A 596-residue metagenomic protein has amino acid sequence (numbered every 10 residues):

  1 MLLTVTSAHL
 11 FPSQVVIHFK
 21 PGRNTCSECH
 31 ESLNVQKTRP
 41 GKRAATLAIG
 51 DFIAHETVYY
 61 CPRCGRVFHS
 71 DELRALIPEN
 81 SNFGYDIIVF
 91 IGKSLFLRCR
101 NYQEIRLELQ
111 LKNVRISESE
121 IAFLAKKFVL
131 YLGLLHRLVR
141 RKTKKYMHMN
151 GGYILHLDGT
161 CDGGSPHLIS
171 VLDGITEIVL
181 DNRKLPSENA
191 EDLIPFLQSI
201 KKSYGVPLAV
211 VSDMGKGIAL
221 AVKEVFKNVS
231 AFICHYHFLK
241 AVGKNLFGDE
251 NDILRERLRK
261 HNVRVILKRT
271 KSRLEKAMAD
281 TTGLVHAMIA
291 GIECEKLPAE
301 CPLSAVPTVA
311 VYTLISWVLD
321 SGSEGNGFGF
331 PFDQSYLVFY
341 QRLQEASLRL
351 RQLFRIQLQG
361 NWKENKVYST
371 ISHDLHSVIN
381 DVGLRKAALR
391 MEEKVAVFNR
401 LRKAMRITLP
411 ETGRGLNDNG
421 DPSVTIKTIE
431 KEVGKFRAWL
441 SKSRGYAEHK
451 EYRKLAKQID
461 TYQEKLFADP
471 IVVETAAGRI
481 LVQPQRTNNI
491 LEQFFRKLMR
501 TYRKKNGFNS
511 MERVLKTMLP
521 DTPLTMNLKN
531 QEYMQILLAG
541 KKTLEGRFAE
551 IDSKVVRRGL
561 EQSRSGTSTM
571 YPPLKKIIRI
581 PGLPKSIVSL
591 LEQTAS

Functional and structural regions predicted by a protein language model:
L2-Q14, T38-I49: Short Cys/His-rich Zn2+-coordinating modules
P12-R23, I49-H55: Short, flexible, mixed-charge glycine/proline-rich loop motifs that serve as phosphate/nucleic-acid-contacting
R23, S212, A219, R264-S596: Acidic/histidine-rich catalytic cores and adjacent linkers of DNA breakage/strand-transfer/modification proteins
C26-C29, C61: Short cysteine-rich clusters marking metal-coordination/redox-active sites
L33-F96, N150: Basic, short loop/linker segments at the boundary and entry of helix-turn-helix/winged-helix-like folds
V35-R39, L111-V211, K216-V229, N245-D252 (+1 more regions): RNase H-like nuclease fold core
C61, I91, I105, L155-T160 (+4 more regions): Short, conserved catalytic/metal-binding motifs centered on acidic residues
L97-L109: Short, charged amphipathic recognition helices of the HTH superfamily and cognate SANT/SANTA-like modules
